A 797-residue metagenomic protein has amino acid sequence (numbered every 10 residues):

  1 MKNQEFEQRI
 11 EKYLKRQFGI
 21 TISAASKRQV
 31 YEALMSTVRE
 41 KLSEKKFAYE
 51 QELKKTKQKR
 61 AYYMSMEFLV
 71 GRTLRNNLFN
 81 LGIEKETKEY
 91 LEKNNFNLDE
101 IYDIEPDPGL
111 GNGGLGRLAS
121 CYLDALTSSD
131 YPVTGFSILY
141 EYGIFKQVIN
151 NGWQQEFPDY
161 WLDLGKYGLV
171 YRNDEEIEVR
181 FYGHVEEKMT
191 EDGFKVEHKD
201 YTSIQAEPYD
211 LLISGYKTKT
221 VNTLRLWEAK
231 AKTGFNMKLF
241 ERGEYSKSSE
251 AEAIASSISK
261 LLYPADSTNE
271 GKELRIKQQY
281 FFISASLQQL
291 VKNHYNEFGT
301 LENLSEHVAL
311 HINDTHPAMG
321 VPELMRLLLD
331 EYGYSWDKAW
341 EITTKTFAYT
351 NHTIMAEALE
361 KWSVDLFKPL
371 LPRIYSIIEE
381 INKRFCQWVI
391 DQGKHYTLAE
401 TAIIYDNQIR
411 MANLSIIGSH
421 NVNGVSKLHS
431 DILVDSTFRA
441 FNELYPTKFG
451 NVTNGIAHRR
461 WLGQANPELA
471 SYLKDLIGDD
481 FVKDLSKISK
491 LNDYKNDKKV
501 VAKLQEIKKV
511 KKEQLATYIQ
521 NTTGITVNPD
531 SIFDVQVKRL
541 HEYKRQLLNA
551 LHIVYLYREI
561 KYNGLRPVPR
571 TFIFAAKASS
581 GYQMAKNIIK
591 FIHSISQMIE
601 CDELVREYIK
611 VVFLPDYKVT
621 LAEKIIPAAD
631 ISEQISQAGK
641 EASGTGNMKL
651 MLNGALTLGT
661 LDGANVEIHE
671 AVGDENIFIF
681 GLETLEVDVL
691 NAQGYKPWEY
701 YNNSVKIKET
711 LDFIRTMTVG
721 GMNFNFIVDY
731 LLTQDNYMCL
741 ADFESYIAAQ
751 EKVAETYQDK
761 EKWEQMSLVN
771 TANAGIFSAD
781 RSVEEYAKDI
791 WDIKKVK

Functional and structural regions predicted by a protein language model:
M1-K797: A conserved ligand/cofactor-binding region detector
